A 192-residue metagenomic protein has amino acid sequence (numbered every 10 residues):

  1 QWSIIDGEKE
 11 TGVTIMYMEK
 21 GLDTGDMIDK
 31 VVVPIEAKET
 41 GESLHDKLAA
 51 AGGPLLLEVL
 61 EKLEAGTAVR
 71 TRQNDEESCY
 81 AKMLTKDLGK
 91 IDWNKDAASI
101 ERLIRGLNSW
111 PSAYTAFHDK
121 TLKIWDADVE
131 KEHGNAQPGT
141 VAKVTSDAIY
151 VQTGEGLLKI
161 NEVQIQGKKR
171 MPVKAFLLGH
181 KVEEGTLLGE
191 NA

Functional and structural regions predicted by a protein language model:
Q1-A81: Donor/substrate-binding cores of folate-linked one-carbon enzymes
E10, T14, E19, M27 (+9 more regions): Short, functionally important structural connectors and interaction interfaces within domains
I28-G41, L84, L107-H118, V173: Short, charge-rich amphipathic segments
V31, D87-G89, G156-L158: Short amphipathic alpha-helical segments
P34, K90, Q166: Short, flexible active-site loop motifs that bind/organize anionic cofactors or intermediates
E58-A116, K123: Active-site-lining helix/loop region of Rossmann-like oxidoreductase modules
N94-A192: An anion-binding loop in the catalytic cleft
